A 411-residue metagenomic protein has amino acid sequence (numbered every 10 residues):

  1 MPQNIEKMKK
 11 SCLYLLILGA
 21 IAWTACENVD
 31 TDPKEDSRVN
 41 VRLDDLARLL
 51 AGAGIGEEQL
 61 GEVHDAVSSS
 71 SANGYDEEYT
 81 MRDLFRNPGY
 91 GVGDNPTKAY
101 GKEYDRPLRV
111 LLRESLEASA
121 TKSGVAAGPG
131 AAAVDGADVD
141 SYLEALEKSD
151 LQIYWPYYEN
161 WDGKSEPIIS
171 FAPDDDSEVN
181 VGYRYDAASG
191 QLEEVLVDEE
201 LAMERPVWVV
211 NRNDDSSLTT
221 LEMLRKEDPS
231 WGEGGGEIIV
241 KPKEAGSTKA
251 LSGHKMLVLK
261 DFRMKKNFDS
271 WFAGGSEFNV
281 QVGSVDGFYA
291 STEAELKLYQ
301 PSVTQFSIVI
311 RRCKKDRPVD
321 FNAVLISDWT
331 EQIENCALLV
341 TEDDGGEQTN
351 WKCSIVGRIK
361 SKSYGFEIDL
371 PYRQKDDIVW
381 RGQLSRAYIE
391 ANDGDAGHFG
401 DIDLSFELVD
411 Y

Functional and structural regions predicted by a protein language model:
N4-I5, N28-G253: Acidic/polar, low-complexity intrinsically disordered N-terminal segments immediately downstream of a Sec signal
K9-L16: Sec-dependent signal peptide recognition, specifically the positively charged N-region followed immediately by
A22-A25: C-terminal motif of bacterial Sec signal peptides marking the signal peptidase cleavage site
A250-A273: Short amphipathic, basic-aromatic surface patches that mediate peripheral association with negatively charged
V280, K314-S361: Eukaryotic beta-sheet cores, primarily in C2 and C2-like/PH beta-sandwich modules
S284-F288, D344: Solvent-exposed strand-loop boundary residues in beta-sheet-rich modules
G287-N335: Peripheral membrane lipid-binding modules
D344-Y411: C2-type phospholipid-binding modules
